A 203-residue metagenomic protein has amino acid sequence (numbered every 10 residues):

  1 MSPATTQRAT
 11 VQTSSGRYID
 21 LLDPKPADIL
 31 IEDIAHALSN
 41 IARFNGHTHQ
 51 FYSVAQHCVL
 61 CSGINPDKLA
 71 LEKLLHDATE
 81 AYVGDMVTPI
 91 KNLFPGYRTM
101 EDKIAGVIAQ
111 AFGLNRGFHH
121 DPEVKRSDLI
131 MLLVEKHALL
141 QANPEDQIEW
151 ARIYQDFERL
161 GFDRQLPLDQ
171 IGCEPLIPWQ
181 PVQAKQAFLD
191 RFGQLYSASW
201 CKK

Functional and structural regions predicted by a protein language model:
M1-K203: Metal-dependent phosphohydrolase cores
